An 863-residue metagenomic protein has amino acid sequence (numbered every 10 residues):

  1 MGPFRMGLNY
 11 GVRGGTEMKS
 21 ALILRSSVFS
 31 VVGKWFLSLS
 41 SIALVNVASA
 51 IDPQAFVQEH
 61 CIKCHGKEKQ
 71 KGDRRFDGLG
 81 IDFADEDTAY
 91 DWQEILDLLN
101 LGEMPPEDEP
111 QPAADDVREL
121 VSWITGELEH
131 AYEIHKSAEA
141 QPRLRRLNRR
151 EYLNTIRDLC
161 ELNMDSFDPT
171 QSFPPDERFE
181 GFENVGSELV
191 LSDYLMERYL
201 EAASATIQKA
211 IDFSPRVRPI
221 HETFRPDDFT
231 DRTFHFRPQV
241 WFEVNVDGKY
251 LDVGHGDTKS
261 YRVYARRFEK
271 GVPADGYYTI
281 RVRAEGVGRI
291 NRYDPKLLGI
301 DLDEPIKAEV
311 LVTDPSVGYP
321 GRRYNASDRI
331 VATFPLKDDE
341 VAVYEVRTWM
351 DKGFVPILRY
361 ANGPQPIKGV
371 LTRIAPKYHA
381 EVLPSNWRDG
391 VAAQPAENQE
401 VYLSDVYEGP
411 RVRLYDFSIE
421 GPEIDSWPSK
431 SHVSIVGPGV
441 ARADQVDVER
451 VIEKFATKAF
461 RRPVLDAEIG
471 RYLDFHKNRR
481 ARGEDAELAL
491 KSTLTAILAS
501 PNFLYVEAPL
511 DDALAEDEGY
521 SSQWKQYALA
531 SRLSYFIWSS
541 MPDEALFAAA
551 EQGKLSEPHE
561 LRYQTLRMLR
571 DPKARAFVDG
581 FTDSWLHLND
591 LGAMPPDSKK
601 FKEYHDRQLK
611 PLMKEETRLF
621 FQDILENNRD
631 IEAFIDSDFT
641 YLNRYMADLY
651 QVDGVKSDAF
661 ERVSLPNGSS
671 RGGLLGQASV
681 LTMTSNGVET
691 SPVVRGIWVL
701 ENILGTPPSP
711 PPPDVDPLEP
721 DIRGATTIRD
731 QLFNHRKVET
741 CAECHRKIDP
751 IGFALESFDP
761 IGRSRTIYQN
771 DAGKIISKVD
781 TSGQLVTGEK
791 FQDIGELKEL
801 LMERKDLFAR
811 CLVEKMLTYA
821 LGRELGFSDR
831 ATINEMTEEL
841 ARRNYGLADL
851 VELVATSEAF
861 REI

Functional and structural regions predicted by a protein language model:
G11-V32: Short, low-complexity, charge-dense intrinsically disordered segments
L24, A43-N46, D52: Residues marking helix boundaries in flexible regions
V32-N46: Bacterial N-terminal signal peptides
I51-R74, D87-E103, E107-I863: Low-complexity, glycine/serine/threonine/alanine-rich intrinsically disordered linker and propeptide segments
